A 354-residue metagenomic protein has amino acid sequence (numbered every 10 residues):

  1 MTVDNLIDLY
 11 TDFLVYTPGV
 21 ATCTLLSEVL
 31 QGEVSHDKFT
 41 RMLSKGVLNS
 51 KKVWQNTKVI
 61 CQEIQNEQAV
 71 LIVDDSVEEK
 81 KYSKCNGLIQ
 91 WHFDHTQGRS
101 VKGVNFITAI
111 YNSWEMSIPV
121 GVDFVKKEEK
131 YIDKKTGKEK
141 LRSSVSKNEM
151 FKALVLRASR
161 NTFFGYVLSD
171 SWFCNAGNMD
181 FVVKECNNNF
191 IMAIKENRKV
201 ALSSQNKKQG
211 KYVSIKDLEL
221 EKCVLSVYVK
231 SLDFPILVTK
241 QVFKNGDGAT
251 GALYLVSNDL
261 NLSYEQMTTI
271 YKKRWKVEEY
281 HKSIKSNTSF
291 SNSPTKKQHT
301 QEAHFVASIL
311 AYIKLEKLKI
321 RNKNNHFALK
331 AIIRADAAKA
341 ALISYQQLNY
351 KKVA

Functional and structural regions predicted by a protein language model:
M1-K52: Gly/serine-rich nucleotide phosphate-binding loop at the start of the catalytic core of nucleotide/ADP-ribose-handling
T2-V3, T17, K84, I118 (+1 more regions): Single, function-defining residue in the core of a domain
N5, L9, T22-L25, K38 (+6 more regions): Exposed alpha-helical structural elements
Y10-F13, L43-G121: Active-site-proximal, Lys/Arg-enriched surface segment that forms a nucleic-acid-binding/basic interface patch
V15, E28, K45-G46, D94-R99 (+2 more regions): Short secondary-structure transition/capping motifs
L30, C61, V155-S159: Hydrophobic, Leu/Ile/Phe/Ala-enriched alpha-helical segments that form helix-helix packing faces
F39, L88, L255: Short clusters of hydrophobic/aromatic residues that line enzyme substrate/ligand-binding pockets
